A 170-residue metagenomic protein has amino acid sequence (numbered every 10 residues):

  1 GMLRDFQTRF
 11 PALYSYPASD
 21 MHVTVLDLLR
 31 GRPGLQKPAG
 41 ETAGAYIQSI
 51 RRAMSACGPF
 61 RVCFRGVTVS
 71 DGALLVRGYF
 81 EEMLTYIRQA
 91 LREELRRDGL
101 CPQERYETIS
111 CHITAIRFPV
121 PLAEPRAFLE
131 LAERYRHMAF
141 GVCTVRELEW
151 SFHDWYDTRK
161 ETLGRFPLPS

Functional and structural regions predicted by a protein language model:
G1-S170: Histidine-dependent nucleotide/RNA phosphoesterase domain, centered on the 2H-phosphoesterase fold with its duplicated
